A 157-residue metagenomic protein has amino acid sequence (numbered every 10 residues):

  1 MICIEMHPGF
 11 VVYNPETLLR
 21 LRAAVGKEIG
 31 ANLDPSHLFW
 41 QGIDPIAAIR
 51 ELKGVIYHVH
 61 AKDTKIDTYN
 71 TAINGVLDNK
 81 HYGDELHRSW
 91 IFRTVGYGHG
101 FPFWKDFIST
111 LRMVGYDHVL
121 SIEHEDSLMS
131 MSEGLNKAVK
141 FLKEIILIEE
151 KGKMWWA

Functional and structural regions predicted by a protein language model:
M1-G96, G152-W156: Acidic/histidine-rich catalytic cores of soluble enzymes
M1-I2, V25, D106-D117, E149: A structural motif corresponding to the C-terminal end of an alpha-helix and its immediate exit/capping segment
V12-Y13, I43, P102, M129-E133: Residues that form or flank phosphate/diphosphate-binding pockets in enzymes that use nucleotide phosphates
P15-R22, I46-I49, W104-S109, L135-K143: Generic structural signal for well-ordered alpha-helices, preferentially at hydrophobic/aromatic core positions
H58, H118-V119: Residues at the N-termini of beta-strands
R93-K105: Alpha-helix-centered segments that form part of catalytic cores
S121-M131: A short, acidic, flexible beta-alpha connecting loop/helix-capping segment that sits on the rim of active
M131-W155: C-terminal helical cap(s) of enzyme catalytic domains, especially alpha/beta-barrels
